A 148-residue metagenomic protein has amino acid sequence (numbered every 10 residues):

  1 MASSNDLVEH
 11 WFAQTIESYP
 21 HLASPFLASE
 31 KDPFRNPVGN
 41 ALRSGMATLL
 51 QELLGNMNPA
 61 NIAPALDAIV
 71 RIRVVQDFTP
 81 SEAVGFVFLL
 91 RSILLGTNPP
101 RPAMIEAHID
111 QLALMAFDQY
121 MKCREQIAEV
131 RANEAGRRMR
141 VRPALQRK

Functional and structural regions predicted by a protein language model:
M1-A68, P99-K148: Core of compact, soluble alpha-helical bundle domains
A68-V70, S92: Glycine-centered structural positions embedded in regular secondary structure
R71, G85-V87, I109: Generic preference for hydrophobic/aromatic residues in regular secondary structure cores
F78-T97: Elongated alpha-helical scaffolds
